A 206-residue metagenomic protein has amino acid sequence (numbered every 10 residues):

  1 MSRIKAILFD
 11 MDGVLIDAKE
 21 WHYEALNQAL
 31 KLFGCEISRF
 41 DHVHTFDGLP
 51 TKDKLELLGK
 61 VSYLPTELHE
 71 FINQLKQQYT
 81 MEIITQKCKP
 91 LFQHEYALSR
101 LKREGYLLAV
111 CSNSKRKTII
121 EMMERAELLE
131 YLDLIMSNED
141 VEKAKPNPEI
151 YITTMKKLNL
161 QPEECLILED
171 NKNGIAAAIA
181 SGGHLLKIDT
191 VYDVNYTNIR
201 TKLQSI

Functional and structural regions predicted by a protein language model:
M1-I7, E95, S99-K102, K115-I206: Asp-based, Mg2+/Mn2+-dependent phosphohydrolase catalytic module
S2-E95, S99-R100: N-terminal helical cap/lid subdomain that shapes the substrate entry/recognition surface in HAD-like hydrolases
V14, S112-S114: Conserved phosphate-coupling serine/threonine residues in phosphotransfer and NTP-handling enzymes
D17, C88, V110, E164-L166: Residue-level marker of alpha-helix boundaries and capping positions
C35, Y106, G183: Short phosphate-binding/catalytic loops that engage adenosine nucleotides
G59-K60, M81, T85, Y106 (+2 more regions): A broad detector of the eukaryotic-type serine/threonine protein kinase catalytic domain
K102-L108: Short, conserved structural micro-motifs that define repeat-unit consensus positions and nucleotide-binding loops
A109-V110, K187: Hydrophobic beta-strand core positions in alpha/beta domains
